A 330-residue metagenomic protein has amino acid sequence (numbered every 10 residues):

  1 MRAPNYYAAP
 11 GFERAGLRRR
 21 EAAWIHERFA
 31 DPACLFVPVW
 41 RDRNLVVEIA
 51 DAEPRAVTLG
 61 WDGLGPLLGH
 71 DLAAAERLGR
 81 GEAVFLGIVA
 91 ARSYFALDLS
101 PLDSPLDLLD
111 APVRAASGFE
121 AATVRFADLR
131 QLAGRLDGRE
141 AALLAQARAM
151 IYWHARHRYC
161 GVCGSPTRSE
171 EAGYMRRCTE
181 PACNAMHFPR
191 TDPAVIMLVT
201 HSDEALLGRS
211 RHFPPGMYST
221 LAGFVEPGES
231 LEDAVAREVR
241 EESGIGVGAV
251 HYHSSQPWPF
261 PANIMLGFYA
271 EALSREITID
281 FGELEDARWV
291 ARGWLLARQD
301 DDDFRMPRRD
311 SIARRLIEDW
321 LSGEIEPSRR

Functional and structural regions predicted by a protein language model:
M1-H157, R168-E170, P214-Y218, D280-R330: Nudix hydrolase/Nudix homology domain
I88-A91, H201-D203, S274: Short acidic-glycine loop/turn motifs at beta-strand connectors
A145-L198: Cys/His-rich short segments
R168-E171, G244-S254: Short, well-structured beta-strand/strand-turn elements
R176-S219, G246-V247, H251, A270: N-terminal strand-loop-strand
V195, E226, L231-D233, S254 (+1 more regions): Functionally critical, mid-to-C-terminal surface segments that flank or help form catalytic/ligand
L221, V235, V239: Hydrophobic alpha-helical positions that pack around
Q256-I279: Active-site-adjacent beta-strand/loop module that shapes the phosphate/pyrophosphate-binding cleft
